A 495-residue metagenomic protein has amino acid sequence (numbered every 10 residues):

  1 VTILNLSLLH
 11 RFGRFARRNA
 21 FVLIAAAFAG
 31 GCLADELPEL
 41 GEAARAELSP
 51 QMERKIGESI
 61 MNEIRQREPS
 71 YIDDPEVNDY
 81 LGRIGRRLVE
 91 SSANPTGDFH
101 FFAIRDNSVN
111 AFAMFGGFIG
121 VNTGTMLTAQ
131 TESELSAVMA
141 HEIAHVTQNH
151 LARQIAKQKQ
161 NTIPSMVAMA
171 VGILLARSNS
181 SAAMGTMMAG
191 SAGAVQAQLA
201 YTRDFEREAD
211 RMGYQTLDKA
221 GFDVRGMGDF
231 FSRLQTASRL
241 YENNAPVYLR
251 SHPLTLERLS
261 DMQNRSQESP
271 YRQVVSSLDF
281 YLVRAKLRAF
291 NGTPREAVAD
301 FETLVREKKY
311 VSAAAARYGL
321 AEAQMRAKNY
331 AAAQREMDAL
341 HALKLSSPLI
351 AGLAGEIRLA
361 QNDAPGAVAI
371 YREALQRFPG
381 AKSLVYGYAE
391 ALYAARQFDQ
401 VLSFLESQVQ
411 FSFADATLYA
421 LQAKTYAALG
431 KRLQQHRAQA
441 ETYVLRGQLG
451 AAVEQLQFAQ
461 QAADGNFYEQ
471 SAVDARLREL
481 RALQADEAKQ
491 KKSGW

Functional and structural regions predicted by a protein language model:
T2-F112, V195, A237-L240, V298-A299 (+6 more regions): Hydrophobic or amphipathic, alpha-helical segments that drive membrane association/targeting
L40-E47, E58, S70-D73, D79 (+6 more regions): Extracytoplasmic and endomembrane cell-envelope/extracellular-matrix remodeling and assembly machinery
V121, A137-H145, N149, A209: Active-site recognition of the HExxH zinc-binding catalytic motif
T123-A137: Short pre-active-site segment immediately N-terminal to the catalytic Zn-binding motif
S133, I143-Q160: Catalytic Zn2+-binding segment of zinc metalloproteases
I163-S178, G185-Q196: Membrane-active amphipathic alpha-helices enriched in small hydrophobic residues
G319, L353, G387-Y388, L421 (+2 more regions): Canonical tetratricopeptide repeat
